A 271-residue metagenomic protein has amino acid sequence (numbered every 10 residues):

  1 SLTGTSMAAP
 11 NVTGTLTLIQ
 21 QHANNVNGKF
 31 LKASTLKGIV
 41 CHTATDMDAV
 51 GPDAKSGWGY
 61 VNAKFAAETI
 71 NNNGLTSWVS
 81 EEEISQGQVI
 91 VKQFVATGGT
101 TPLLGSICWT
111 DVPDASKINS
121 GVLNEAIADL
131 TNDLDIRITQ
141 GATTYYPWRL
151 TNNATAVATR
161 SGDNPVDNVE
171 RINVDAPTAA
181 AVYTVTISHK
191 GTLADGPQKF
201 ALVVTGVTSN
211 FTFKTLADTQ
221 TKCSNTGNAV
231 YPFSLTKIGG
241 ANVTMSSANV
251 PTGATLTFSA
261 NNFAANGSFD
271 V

Functional and structural regions predicted by a protein language model:
S1-V50: Hydrolase catalytic cores
N11, K32-K37, L123-L130, R137-Q140 (+1 more regions): C-terminal edge strands of extracellular/lumenal beta-sandwich accessory domains
A44-D48, T110-V112, A142-T143, T192: Acidic glycine-/aspartate-rich tracts in secreted/extracellular proteins
W58-N132, L202-S209: Secreted peptidase-domain scaffold signal
I90-K92, N168-I172, Y231, G267-V271: Short strand-edge motifs at loop-to-beta-strand transitions and within beta-strands of extracellular beta-rich domains
G99, T110-V112, K190, T236-G240: Short solvent-exposed strand-capping/beta-turn motif centered on an Asx-Ser/Thr pair
A126-V166, L256: Surface-exposed beta-strand/loop patches in noncatalytic accessory domains and peripheral targeting/linker segments
T205-V271: Long beta-sheet-rich domains in secretory-pathway and surface-associated proteins
